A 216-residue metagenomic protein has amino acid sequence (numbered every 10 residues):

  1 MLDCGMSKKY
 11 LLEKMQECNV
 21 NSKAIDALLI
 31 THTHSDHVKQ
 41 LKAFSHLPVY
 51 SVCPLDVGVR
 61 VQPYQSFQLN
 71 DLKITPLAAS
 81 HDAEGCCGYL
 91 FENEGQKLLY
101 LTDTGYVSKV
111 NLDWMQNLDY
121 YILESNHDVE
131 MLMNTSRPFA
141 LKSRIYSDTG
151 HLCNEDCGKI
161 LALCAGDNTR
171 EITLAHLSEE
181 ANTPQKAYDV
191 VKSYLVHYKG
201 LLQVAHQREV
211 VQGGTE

Functional and structural regions predicted by a protein language model:
M1-C18, G85-D103, Y120: Conserved beta-strand hairpin/beta-sheet module of binuclear metal-dependent hydrolase folds, prominently
C4-M6, T33, A79-D82, T102-Y106 (+2 more regions): Active-site metal-binding loops of divalent metal-dependent hydrolases
S7-V52, D119: Active-site metal-binding motif and surrounding structural segment of the metallo-beta-lactamase
M15-N19, Q65-D71, N111-W114, A162 (+1 more regions): Short amphipathic alpha-helix with an adjacent loop that forms part of the alpha/beta core around
A24-A27, Q96-L98, Y120, E171: Structural motif
A27, V59-Q62, G200-E209: Beta-strand->loop->alpha-helix junctions that form or flank phosphate-binding loops in nucleotide-handling enzymes
P48-Q96: Metallo-beta-lactamase
K109-H206: Cap/insert and terminal regions of metallo-dependent hydrolase folds
